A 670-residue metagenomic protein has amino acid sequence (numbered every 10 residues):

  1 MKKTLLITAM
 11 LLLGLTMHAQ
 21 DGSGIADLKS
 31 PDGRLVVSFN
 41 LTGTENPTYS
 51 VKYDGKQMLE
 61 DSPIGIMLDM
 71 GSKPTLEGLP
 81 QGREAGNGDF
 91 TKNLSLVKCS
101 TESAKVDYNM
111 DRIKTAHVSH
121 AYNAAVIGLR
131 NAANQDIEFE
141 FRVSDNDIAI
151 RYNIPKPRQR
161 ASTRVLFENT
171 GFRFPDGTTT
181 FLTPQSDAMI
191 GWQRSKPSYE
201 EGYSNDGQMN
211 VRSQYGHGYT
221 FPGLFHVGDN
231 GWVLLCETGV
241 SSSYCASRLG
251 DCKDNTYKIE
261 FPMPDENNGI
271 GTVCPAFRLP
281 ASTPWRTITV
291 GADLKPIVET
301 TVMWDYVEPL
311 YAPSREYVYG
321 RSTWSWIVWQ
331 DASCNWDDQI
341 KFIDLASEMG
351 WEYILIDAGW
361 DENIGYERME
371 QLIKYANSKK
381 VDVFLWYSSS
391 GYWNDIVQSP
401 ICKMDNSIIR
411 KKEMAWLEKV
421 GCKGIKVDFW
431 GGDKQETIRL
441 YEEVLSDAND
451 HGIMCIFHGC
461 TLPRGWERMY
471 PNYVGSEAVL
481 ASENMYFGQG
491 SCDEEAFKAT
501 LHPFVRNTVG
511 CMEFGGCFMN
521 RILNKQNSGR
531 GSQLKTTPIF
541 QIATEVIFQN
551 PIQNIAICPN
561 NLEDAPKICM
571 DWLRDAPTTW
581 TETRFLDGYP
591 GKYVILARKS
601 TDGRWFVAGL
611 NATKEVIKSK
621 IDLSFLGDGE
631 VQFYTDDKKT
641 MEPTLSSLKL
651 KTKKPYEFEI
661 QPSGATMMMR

Functional and structural regions predicted by a protein language model:
T4-L13: Sec-dependent N-terminal signal peptides
S23-M303, E642: N-terminal accessory beta-strand-rich subdomains and adjacent acidic, glycine-rich linkers that precede catalytic cores
C274, R278-Y353: An acidic-aromatic substrate-binding cleft motif
D357-T537: Aromatic- and carboxylate-enriched substrate-binding clefts and catalytic-loop regions of carbohydrate-active enzymes
N527-T601: Glycine-rich, aromatic-lined ligand/substrate-binding cores of catalytic and carbohydrate-binding domains
Y589-G627, T666-M669: Carbohydrate-binding surface patches
L648-R670: C-terminal beta-strand-rich structural cap/linker in extracellular carbohydrate-active enzymes
